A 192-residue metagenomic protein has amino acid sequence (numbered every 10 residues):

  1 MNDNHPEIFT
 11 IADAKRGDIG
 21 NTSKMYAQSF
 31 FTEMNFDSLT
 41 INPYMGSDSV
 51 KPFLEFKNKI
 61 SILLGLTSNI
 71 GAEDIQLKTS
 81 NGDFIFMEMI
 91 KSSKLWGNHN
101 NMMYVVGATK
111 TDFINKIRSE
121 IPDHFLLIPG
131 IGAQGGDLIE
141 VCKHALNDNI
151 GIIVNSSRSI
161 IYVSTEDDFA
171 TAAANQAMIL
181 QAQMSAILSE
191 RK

Functional and structural regions predicted by a protein language model:
M1-I11: Alpha-helix-loop-beta-strand connector modules within alpha/beta enzyme cores
F9, R16, I139, A174: Conserved PLP-enzyme active-site core in the AAT-like
T10, A14, D18-V105, D123: Conserved anion-binding
A27, V50, I90, I114 (+2 more regions): Generic structural signal for well-ordered alpha-helices, preferentially at hydrophobic/aromatic core positions
S47, D83-M87, T111, G135 (+1 more regions): Electropositive phosphate-/nucleotide-binding environments in soluble metabolic enzymes
G71-D74, I161-T165: A short acidic, helix-capping loop that chelates divalent metal ions and anchors anionic groups
A108-N155, S159: A C-terminal functional module that forms or caps the active site or interfaces directly with catalytic machinery
E140-G151, Y162-K192: C-terminal helical cap(s) of enzyme catalytic domains, especially alpha/beta-barrels
